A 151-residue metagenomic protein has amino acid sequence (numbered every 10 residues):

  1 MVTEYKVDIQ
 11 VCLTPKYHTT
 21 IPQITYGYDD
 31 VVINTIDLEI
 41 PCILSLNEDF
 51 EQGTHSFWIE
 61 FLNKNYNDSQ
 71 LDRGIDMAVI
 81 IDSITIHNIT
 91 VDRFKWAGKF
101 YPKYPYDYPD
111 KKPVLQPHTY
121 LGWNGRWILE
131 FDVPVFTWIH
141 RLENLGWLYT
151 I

Functional and structural regions predicted by a protein language model:
M1-K6, Y17-T19, T90-I151: Activation corresponds to long, low-complexity, non-globular regions
V7-V11, L44, F50-Q70: Short, well-structured beta-strand segments within conserved domains
V11-Y17, Y28: Non-cytosolic beta-sheet module surface loops
K16-I21, D72-D76: His-enriched metal-coordination microenvironments in redox/metal-binding proteins
T19-I24, I80-D82: Short beta-strand/loop motifs in extracellular/secreted proteins, especially within beta-sandwich accessory domains
T25-N34, I86-N88: Short strand-turn-strand beta-turns centered on an Asx-Gly dipeptide
D29-G53, P102-Y106, D110: Extracellular carbohydrate recognition and processing domains and analogous Trp-centered ligand-binding platforms
N67-Y101: Exposed low-complexity, polar/acidic, P/S/T/G-rich flexible segments that act as propeptides, protease-susceptible
